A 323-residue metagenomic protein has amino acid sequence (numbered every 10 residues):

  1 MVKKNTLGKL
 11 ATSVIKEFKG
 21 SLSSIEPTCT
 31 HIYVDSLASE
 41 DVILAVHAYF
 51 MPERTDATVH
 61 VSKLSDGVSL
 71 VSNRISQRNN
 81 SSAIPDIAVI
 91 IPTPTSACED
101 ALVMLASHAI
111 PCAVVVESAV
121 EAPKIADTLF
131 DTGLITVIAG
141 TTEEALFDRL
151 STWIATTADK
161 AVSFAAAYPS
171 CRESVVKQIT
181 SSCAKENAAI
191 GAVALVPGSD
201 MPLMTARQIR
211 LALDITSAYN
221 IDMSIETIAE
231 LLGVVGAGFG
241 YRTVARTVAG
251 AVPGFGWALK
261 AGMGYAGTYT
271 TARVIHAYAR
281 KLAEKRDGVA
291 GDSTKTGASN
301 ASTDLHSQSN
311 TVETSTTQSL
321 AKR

Functional and structural regions predicted by a protein language model:
K3-S62: Conserved G1/Walker A P-loop phosphate-binding module
H47-E53, R74-G133: Conserved C-terminal guanine-recognition region of P-loop GTPase G domains, centered on the G4
A113, V120-S163: Canonical P-loop GTPase G-domain recognition
D159-V175, I179: Active-site helix-to-loop segments that bind/position phosphate- or nucleotide-bearing substrates and donors across
K177-T270: Membrane-inserting effector segments that mediate pore formation, membrane fusion, or transient membrane insertion
Y219-I228, A277-D287: A cytosolic-side transmembrane-helix exit/cap motif
G264-R280, E284: Membrane-helix cytosolic exit motif
T296-R323: Long, low-complexity, intrinsically disordered segments
